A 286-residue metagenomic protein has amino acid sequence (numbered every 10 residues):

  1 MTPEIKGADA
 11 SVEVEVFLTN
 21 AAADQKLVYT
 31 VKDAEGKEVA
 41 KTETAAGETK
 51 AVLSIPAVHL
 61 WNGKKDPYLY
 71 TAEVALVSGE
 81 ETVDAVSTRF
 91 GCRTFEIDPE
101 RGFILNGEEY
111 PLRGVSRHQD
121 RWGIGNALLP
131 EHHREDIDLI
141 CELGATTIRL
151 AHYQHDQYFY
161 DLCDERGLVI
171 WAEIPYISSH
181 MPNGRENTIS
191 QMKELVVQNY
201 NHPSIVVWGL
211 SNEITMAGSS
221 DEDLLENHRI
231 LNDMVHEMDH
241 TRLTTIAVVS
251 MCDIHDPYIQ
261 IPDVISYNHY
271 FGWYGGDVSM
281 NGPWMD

Functional and structural regions predicted by a protein language model:
M1-Q154, Y160-L162, R166-I170, Q191-E194 (+6 more regions): Secreted/periplasmic carbohydrate-active enzymes, especially glycoside hydrolases
Q154-H155, I177, V249-M251: Conserved beta-strand edge residues that scaffold enzyme active sites
E165, N183-Y274, P283-W284: Active-site neighborhood of glycoside hydrolase catalytic domains
A172-Y176: Acidic, His- and aromatic-enriched active-site or binding-groove loops in soluble protein domains that engage sugars
S178-P182: Short glycine/proline-centered loop/turn elements that form peptide/ligand docking sites
